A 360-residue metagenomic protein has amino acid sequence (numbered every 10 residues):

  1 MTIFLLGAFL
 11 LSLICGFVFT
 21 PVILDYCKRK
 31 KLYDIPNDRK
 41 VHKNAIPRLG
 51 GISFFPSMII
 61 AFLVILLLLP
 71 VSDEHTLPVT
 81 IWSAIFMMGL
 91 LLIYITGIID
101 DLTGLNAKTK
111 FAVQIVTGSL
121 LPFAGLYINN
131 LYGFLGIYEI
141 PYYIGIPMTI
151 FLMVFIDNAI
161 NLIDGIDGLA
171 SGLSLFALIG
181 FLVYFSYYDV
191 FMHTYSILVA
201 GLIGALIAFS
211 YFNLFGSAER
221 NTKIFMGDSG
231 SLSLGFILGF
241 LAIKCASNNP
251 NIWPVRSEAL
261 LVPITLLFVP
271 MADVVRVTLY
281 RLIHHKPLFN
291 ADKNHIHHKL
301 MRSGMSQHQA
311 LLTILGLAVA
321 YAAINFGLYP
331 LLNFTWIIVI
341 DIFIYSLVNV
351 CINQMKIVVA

Functional and structural regions predicted by a protein language model:
M1-V274: "…together with the soluble PPM/PP2C metallo-phosphatase catalytic core" -> "…together with the soluble PPM/PP2C
A246-A360: C-terminal membrane-associated helical module and adjoining short loops/tails
